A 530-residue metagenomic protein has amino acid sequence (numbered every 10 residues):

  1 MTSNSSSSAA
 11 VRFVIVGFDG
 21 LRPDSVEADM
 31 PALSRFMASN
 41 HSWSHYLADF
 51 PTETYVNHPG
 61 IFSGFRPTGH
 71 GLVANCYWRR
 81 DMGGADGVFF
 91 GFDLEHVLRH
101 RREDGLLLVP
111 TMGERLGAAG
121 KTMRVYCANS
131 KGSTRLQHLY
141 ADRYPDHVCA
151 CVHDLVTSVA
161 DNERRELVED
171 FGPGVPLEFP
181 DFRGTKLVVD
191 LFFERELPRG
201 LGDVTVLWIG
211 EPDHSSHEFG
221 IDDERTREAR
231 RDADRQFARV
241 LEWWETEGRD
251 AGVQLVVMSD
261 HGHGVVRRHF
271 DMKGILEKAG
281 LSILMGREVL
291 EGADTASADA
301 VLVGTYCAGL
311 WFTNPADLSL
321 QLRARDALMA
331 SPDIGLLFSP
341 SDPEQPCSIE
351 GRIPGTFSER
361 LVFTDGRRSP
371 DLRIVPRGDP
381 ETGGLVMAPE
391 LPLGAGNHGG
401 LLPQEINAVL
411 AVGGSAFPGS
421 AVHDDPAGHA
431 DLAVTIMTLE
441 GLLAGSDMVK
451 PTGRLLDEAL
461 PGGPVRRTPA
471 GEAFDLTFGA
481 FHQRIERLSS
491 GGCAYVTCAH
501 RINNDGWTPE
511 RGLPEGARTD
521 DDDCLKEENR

Functional and structural regions predicted by a protein language model:
A9, A28, T52-E53, N75-M82 (+4 more regions): Secreted, luminal/periplasmic, and some membrane-associated catalytic domains that remodel anionic oxygen-ester
A10-S25, F36, I61, L116 (+8 more regions): Beta-strand elements within well-structured catalytic alpha/beta cores of enzymes that handle phosphate/sulfate esters
D24-L72, T122-V125: Short, structured active-site-proximal loop/turn typified by the sulfatase FGly-forming signature C/S-X-P-X-R
S34-R35, E114, C307-E344, D425-D457: Non-catalytic, well-ordered alpha-helical segments in soluble enzyme domains
F65-G220, M329-P332, L336, G383-G384 (+2 more regions): His/Asp/Glu-rich, glycine-adjacent segments that coordinate divalent cations and/or stabilize oxyanion chemistry on
L94-L98, G172-L177, I221-D223, V303-G309 (+1 more regions): Flexible glycine/proline-enriched surface loops and loop-helix/loop-strand junctions
L385-A433, P514: Low-complexity, glycine/alanine/valine/leucine- and proline-rich hydrophobic stretches
G462-R530: Acidic, Ser/Thr-rich low-complexity intrinsically disordered segments
